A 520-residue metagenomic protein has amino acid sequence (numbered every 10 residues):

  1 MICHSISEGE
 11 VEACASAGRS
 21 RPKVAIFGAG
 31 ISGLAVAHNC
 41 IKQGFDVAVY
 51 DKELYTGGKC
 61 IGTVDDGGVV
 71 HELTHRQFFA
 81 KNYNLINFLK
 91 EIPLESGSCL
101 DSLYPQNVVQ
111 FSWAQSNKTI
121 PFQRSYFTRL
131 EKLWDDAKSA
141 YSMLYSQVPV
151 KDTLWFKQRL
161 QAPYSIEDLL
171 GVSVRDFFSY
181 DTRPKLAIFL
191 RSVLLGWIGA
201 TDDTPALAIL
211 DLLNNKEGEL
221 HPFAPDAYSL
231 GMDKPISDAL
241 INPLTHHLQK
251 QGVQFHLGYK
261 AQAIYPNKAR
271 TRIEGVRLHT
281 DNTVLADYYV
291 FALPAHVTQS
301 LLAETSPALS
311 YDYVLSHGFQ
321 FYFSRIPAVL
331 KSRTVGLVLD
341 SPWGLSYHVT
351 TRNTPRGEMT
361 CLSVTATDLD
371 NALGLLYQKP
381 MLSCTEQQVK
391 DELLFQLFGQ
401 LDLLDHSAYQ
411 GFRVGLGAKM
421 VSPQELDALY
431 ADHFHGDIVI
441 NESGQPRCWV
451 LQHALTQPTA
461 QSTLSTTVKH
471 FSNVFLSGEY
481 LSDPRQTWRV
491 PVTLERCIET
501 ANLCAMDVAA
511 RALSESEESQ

Functional and structural regions predicted by a protein language model:
M1-V24, K42-Q43: Extreme N-terminal leader/targeting segments of oxidoreductases
I2, Q43, L257-L376, Q396: Mid-domain catalytic core of redox enzymes that form a hydrophobic substrate pocket/lid adjacent to a catalytic redox
I2-V11, L345-Q520: Conserved flavin/dinucleotide-binding core of flavoenzymes
P22-V49: N-terminal Rossmann-like FAD-binding beta1-loop-alpha1 element of flavoenzymes
I41-T63: Glycine-rich FAD pyrophosphate-binding loop
T56-K81, R159-L160: Glycine-rich active-site loop/strand segments that organize a redox cofactor
L85-I86, K90-L207: Mobile amphipathic helical/loop "lid" adjacent to a hydrophobic cofactor/ligand pocket
D152-R270: Active-site/ligand-binding neighborhood in enzyme catalytic cores
